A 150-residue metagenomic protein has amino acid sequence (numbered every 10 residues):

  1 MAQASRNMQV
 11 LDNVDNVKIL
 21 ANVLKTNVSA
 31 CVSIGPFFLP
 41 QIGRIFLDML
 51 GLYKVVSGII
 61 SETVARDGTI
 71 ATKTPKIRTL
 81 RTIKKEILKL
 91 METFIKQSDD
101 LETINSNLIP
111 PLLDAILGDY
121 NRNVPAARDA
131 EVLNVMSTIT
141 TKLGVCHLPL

Functional and structural regions predicted by a protein language model:
M1-L150: Karyopherin-beta/Importin-beta family HEAT-repeat alpha-solenoid scaffold
